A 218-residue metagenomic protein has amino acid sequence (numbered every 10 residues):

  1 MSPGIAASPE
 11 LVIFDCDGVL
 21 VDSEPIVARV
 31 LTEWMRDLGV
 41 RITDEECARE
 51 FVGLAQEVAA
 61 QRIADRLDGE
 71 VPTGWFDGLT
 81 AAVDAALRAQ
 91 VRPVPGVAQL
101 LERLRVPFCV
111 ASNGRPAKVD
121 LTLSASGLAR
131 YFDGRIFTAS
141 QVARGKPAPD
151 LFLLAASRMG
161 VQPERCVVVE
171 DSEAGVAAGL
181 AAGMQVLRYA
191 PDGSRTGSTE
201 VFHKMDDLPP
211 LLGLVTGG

Functional and structural regions predicted by a protein language model:
M1-E10, A98, V106, R115-G218: Asp-based, Mg2+/Mn2+-dependent phosphohydrolase catalytic module
S2-R49: Active-site neighborhood of HAD-like aspartate-dependent phosphohydrolases
D22-P25, I42, E46-C47, F51-L54 (+7 more regions): Residues at secondary-structure transition points
T32-M35, A55-E70, T122, A156: Helix-loop "lid/cap" segments that line or gate small-molecule binding pockets
R36, E102, L180: Anion (oxyanion) recognition and catalysis
D37-R41, L67-V71, G127-Y131, G160-V161: Short helix-capping segments at alpha-helix termini
R41, Q61-Q99: Metal-dependent phosphoesterase signature
A85-V110, P116-D120: Short, acidic loop-to-helix structural element flanking the phosphoryl-transfer center in phosphate-processing enzymes
